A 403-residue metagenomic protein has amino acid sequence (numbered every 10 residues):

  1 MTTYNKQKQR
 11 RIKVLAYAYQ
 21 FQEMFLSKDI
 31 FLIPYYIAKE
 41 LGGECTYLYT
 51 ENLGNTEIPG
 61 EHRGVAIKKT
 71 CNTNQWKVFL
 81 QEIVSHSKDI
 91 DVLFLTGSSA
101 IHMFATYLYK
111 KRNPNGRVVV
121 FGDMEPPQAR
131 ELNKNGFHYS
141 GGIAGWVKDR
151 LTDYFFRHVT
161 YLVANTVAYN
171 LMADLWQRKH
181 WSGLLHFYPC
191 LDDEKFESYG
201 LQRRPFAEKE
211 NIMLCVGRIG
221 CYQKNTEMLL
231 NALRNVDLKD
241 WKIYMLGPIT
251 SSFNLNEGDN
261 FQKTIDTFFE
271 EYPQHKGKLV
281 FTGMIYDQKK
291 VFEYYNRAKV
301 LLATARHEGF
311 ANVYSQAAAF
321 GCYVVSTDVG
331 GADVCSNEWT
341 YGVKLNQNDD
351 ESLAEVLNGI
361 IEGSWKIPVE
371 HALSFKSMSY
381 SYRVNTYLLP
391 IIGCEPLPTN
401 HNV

Functional and structural regions predicted by a protein language model:
G54, G145-G183, L191-F196: A short, active-site helix/loop in glycosyltransferases that binds the activated sugar's phosphate group
P205-K224, L230-L233, Y244-L246: Conserved donor-binding/catalytic core segment of Leloir-type glycosyltransferases
G258-I285: Nucleotide-activated donor-binding/catalytic signature segment of Leloir-type glycosyltransferases, i.e., the conserved
E293-A298: Short alpha-helical donor nucleotide-sugar binding micro-motif in glycosyltransferases
R306: Aromatic "clamp/platform" in nucleotide-sugar-dependent glycosyltransferases that forms part of the donor/acceptor
Y323-S326: Short hydrophobic beta-strand element within catalytic cores of glycosyltransferases and related nucleotide-activated
E338-E351, N358-S364: Conserved acidic donor-binding segment of nucleotide-sugar-dependent glycosyltransferases
S364-N402: A charged, aromatic-enriched C-terminal amphipathic alpha-helix characteristic of glycosyltransferases across folds
